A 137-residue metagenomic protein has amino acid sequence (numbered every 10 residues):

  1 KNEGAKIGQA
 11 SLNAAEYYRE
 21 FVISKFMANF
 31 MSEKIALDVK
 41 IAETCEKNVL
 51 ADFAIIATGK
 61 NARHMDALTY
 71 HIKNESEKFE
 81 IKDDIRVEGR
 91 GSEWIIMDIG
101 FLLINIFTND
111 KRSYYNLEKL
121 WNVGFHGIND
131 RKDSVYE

Functional and structural regions predicted by a protein language model:
K1-E46, R63-A67, F79-K82, R86-I95 (+2 more regions): Long, contiguous binding/interaction regions
L50-A54: Short, solvent-exposed beta-strand edge segments and adjacent coil->beta transition regions
I56-T58: Short hydrophobic/aromatic beta-strand micro-patches that form the beta-sheet surface supporting nucleotide- or nucleic
L68-K73: Short amphipathic alpha-helices in soluble, non-transmembrane regions that often serve as interface/regulatory elements
